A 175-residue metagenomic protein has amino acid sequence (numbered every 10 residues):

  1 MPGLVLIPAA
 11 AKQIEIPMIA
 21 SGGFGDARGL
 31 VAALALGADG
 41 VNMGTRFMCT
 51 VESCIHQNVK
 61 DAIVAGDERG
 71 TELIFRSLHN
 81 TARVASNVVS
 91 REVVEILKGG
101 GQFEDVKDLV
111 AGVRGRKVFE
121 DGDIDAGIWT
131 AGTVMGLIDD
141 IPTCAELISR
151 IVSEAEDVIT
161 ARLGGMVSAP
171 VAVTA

Functional and structural regions predicted by a protein language model:
M1-I19, F24-A175: Conserved active-site-proximal phosphate/metal-binding subdomains
